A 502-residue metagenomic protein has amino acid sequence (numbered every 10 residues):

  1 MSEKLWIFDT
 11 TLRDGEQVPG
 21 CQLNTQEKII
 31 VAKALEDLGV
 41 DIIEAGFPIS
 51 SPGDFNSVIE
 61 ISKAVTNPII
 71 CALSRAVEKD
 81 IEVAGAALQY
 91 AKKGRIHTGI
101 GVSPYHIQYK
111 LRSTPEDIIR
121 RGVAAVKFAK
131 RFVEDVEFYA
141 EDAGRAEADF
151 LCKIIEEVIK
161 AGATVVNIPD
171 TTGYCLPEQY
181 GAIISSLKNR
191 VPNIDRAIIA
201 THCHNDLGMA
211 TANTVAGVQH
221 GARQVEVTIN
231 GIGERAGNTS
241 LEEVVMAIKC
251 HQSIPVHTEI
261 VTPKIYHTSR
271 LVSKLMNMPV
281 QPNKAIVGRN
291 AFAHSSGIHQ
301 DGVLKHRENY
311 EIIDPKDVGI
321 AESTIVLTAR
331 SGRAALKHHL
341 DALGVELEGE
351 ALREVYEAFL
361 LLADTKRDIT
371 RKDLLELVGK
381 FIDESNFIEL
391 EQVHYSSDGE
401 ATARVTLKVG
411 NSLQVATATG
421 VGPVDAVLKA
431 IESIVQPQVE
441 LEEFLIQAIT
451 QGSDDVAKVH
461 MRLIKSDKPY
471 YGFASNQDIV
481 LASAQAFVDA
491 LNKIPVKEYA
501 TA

Functional and structural regions predicted by a protein language model:
K4-L5, T11, M246, Q252-T417 (+1 more regions): A mid-to-C-terminal "edge-of-domain" accessory segment
L5-I7, Q17-I42, N56-A64, E78-I199 (+1 more regions): Alpha/beta enzyme core
D14, V18-P19, F47-P52, S103-Y105 (+5 more regions): Short, small-residue-enriched loops and turns at beta-alpha junctions that line or gate enzyme active sites
Q17, Q22, I30-V31, D368-L481: Non-catalytic terminal/interface segments that mediate subunit docking, oligomerization, and allosteric communication
L38, A64, A87-A91, A125-F132 (+12 more regions): Change "in soluble alpha/beta enzymes" to "in soluble alpha/beta proteins
N67, D170-T171, E226-E234, K249-T258 (+3 more regions): Short beta-alpha connecting loops at secondary-structure transitions that line or flank enzyme active sites
C175, A182-K305: Catalytic alpha/beta core domains of metabolic enzymes, predominantly
P469-Y471, S475-T501: Mixed-charge, glycine-accented linear interaction segment located at domain edges/termini
